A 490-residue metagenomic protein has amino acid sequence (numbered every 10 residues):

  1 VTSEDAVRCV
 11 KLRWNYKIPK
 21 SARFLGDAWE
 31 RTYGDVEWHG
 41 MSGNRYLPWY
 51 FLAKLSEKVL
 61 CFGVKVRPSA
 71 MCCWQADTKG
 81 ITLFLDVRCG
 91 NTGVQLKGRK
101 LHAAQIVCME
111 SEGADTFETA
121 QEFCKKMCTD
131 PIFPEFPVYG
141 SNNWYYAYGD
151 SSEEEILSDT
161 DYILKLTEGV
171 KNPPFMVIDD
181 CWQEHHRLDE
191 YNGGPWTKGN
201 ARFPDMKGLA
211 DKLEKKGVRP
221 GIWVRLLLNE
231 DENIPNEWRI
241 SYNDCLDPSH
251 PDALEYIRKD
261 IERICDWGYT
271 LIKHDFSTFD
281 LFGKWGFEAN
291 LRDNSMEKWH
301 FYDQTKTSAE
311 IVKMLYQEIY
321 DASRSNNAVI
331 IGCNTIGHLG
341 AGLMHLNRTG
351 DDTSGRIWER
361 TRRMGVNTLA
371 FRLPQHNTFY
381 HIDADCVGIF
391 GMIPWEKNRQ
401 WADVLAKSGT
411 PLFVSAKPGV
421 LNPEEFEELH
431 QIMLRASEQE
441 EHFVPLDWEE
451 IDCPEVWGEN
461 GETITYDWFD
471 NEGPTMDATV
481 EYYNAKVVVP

Functional and structural regions predicted by a protein language model:
V1-P174, L271: Carbohydrate-recognition beta-sandwich/jelly-roll modules in extracellular/periplasmic carbohydrate-active proteins
S3, Y50-S56, V66, T160-T167 (+4 more regions): Hydrophobic, Leu/Ile/Phe/Ala-enriched alpha-helical segments that form helix-helix packing faces
V7-C9, A22, A114, S151 (+5 more regions): Short acidic, gly/pro-rich beta-turn/loop elements at beta-sheet edges and active-site/ligand-binding grooves
L25-A28, V170-D180, E440-E450, P490: A generic structural motif
H39, N172-G391, K397, E425: Aromatic- and carboxylate-enriched substrate-binding clefts and catalytic-loop regions of carbohydrate-active enzymes
G98-R99, A103-A104, N142, D303-P490: Active-site-proximal substrate-binding groove within the catalytic cores of carbohydrate-active enzymes
G113-A114, G149-L157, N200-F203, A309 (+3 more regions): Generic detection of long, well-ordered alpha-helical segments
Y145-A147, L226, T410: Residue-level signal for short, function-critical loop segments
